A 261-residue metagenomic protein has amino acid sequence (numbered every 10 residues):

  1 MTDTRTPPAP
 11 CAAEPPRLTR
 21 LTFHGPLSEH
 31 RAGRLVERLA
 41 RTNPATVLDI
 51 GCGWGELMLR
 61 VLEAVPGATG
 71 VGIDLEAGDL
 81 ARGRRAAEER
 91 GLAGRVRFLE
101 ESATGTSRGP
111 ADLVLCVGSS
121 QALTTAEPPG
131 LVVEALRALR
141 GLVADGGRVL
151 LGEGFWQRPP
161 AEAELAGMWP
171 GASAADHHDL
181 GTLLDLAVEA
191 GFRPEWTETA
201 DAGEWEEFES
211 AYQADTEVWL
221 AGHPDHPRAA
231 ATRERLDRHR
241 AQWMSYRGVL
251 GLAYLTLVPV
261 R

Functional and structural regions predicted by a protein language model:
G25-N43: Conserved alpha-helix/loop element of class I SAM-dependent methyltransferases that forms part of the SAM/SAH-binding
P44-G53: Conserved class I S-adenosyl-L-methionine
M58-T104: Class I SAM-dependent methyltransferase SAM/SAH-binding core
T104-V114: A short acidic, Gly/Pro-enriched loop at the edge of an enzyme's catalytic core that lines a small-molecule cofactor
L113-G130: A short SAM/SAH-binding and catalytic strip from SAM-dependent methyltransferases
G130-R148: A short glycine-rich, Lys/Arg-flanked "PGG" loop and its adjoining helix->strand segment in the class I
G154-A174: Short, glycine-/aromatic-enriched active-site segment of Class I SAM-dependent methyltransferases
E198-R261: Conserved Class I S-adenosyl-L-methionine
